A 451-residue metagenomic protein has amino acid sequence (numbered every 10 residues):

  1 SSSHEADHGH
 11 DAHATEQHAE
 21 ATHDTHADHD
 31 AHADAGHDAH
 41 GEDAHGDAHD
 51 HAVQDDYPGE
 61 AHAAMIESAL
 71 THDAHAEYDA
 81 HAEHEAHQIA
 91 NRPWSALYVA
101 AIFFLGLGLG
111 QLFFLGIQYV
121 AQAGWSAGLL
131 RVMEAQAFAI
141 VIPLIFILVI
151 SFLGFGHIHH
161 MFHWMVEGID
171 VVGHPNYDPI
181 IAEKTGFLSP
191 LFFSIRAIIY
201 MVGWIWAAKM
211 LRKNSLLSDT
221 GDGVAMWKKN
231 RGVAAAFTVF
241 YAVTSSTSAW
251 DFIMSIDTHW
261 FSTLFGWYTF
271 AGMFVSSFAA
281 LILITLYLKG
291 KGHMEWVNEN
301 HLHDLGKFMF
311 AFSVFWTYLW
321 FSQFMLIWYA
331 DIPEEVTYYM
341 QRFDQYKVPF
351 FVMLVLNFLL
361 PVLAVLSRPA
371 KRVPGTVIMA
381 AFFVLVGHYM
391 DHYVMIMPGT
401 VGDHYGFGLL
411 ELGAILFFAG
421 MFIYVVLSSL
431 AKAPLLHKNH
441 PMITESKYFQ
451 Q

Functional and structural regions predicted by a protein language model:
S1-I89, H159-G186, R212-N230, H293-N300 (+1 more regions): Extramembrane terminal tails and long inter-domain/linker segments of multi-pass membrane proteins
S2-D11, A101-D219: Transmembrane-helix bundle segments that line or gate the permeation/cavity pathway in multi-pass membrane proteins
A33, A39, A44, A48-V53 (+6 more regions): Long, contiguous internal "core" modules enriched in hydrophobic/ aromatic residues
F104, G108, Q136, I140-P143 (+8 more regions): Hydrophobic alpha-helical transmembrane segments of polytopic
G108-F113, I145-F146, A197-K209, A271-L286 (+2 more regions): Hydrophobic cores of alpha-helical transmembrane segments in multi-pass inner/ER membrane proteins, independent
L115-A135, I150-M165, K209-N230, F252-F261 (+5 more regions): Juxtamembrane membrane-water interface segments of multi-pass membrane proteins, especially cytoplasmic-side
V243-T247, F382-Y393: Aromatic-anchored segments of alpha-helical transmembrane domains
T263-T269, E334-L354, G402-V426: Membrane-interface transmembrane-helix boundary segments in multi-pass integral membrane proteins
